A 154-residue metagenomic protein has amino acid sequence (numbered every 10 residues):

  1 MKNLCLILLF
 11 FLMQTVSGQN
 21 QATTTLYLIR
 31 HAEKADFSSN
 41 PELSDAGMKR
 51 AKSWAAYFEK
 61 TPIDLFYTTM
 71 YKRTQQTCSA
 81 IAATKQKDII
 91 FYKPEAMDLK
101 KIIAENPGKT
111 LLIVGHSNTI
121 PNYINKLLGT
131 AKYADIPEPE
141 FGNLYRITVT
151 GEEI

Functional and structural regions predicted by a protein language model:
M1-A22: Bacterial Sec-dependent N-terminal signal peptides
N20-P107, I120-K126, T130-L144, V149-T150: Active-site-proximal alpha-helix that buttresses catalytic centers in soluble enzyme cores
V114-H116: Short beta-strand segments
E152-I154: Short, intrinsically disordered, charge-balanced linker/junction segments flanking boundaries in proteins
